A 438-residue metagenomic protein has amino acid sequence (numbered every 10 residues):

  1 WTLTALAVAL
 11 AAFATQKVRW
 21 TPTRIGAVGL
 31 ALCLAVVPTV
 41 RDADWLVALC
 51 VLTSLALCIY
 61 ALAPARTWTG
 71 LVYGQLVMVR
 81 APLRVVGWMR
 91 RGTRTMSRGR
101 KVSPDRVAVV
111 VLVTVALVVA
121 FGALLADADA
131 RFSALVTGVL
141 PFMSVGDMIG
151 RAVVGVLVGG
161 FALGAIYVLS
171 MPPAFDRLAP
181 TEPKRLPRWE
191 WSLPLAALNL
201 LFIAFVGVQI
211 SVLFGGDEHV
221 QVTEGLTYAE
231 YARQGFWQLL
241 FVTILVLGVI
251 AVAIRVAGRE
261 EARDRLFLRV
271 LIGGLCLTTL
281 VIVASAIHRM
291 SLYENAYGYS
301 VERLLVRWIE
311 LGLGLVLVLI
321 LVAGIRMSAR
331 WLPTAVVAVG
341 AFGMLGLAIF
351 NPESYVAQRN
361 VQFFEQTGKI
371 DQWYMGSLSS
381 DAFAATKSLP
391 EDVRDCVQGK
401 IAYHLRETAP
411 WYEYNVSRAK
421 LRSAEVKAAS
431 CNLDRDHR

Functional and structural regions predicted by a protein language model:
W1-A134, G150-P173: Transmembrane-helix bundle segments that line or gate the permeation/cavity pathway in multi-pass membrane proteins
T4-L10, I25-L34, V113-A120, N199-I203 (+4 more regions): Hydrophobic membrane-spanning alpha-helices of multi-pass integral membrane proteins
A14-R24, R91-V107, L135, A165-L195 (+4 more regions): Juxtamembrane membrane-water interface segments of multi-pass membrane proteins, especially cytoplasmic-side
R80-R100, L186-A197, F236, G346-P352 (+1 more regions): Cytosolic juxtamembrane regulatory segments of multi-pass membrane proteins
R106, L140-V154, T223-F241, Y299-L311: Short aromatic-rich membrane-water interface segments that cap or initiate transmembrane helices in multi-pass membrane
V115-R131, L200-D217, V283-L292: Alpha-helical transmembrane segments and their membrane-interface junctions in multi-pass membrane proteins
W331-L332, L345-I370: Hydrophobic alpha-helical transmembrane segments in integral membrane proteins
L378-R438: Extracytosolic and intramembrane catalytic regions of membrane-associated proteins in envelope/secretory systems
